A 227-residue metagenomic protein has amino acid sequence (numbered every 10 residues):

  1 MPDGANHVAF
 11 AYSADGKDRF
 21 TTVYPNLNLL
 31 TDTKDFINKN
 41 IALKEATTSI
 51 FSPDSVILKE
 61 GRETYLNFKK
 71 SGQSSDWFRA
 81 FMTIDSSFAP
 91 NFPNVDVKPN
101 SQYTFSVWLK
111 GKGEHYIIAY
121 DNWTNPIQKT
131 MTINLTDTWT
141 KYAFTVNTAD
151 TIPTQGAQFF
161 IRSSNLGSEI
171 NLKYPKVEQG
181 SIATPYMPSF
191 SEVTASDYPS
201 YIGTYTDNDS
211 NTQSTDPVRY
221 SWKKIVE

Functional and structural regions predicted by a protein language model:
M1-K44, R162-E227: Extracellular polysaccharide-targeting segments
D35-F36, T64-G72, F78-Y116, Y142-V146 (+1 more regions): Extra-cytoplasmic beta-strand recognition segments
S49-I50, D54-I57, E63, N67 (+3 more regions): Extracellular distal adhesion/interaction modules in secreted or cell-surface proteins
W77-F78, G113-W123, Q155-F159: Beta-strand acidic-aromatic groove motif in beta-rich domains, primarily in extracellular
N100-Q102, W139, T154-G156, Y198: Extracellular Ig-like/FN3 beta-sandwich strand-entry sites
K112, D121-I127, G180, N208-S210: Change "in extracellular beta-sheet-rich domains … of secreted and cell-surface proteins" to "in beta-sheet-rich domains
W123-T154: Extracellular carbohydrate recognition and processing domains and analogous Trp-centered ligand-binding platforms
A143-P175: Extracellular beta-strand ligand-recognition surfaces/modules
